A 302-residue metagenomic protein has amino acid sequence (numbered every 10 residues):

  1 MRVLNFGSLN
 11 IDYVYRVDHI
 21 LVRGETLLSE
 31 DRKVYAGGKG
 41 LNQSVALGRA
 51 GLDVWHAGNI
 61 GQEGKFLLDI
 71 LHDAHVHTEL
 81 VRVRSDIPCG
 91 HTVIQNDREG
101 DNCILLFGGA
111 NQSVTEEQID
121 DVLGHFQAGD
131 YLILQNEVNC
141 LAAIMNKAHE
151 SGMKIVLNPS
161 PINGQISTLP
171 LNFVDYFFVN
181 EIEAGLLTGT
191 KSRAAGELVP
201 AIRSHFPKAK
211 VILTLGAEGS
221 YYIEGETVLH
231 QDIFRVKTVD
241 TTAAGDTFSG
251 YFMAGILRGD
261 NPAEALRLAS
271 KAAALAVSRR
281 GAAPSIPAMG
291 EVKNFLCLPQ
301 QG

Functional and structural regions predicted by a protein language model:
M1-L9, D69-V83, I94-H230: Ribokinase/PfkB-type carbohydrate-kinase core domain
M1-R23: Positively charged, low-complexity intrinsically disordered leader regions
R2-V3, R23-H91, G290, N294-Q300: Substrate-binding N-lobe of the ribokinase-like
L9, I60-Q62, V236: Hydrophobic pocket-lining residues within nucleotide cofactor-binding pockets
V14, L105, L187-T188, A276 (+1 more regions): Residues that scaffold the ATP/ADP-binding catalytic core of kinase and kinase-like folds
L21-S29, F178-N180, L229-D232: Short glycine/proline- and charge-enriched loop/turn segments that cap or connect secondary-structure elements
A46, I70, K147, Y251 (+1 more regions): Rossmann-fold NAD(P)-dependent oxidoreductase module
G164, A195-G302: Conserved phosphate-binding/catalytic region of the ribokinase-like
